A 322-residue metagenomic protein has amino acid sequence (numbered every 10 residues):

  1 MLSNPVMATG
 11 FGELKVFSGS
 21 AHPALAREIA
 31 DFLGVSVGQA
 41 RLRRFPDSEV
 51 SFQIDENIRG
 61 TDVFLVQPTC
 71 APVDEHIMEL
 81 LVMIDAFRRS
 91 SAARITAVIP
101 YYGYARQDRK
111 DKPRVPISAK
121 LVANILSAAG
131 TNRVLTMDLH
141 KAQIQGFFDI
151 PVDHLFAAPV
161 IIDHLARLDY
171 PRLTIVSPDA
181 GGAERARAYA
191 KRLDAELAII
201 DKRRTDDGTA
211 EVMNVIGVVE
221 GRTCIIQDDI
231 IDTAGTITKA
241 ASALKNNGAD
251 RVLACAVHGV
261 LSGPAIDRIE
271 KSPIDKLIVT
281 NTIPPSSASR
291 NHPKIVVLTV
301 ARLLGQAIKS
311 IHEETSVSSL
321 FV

Functional and structural regions predicted by a protein language model:
M1-V322: PRPP-associated nucleotide enzymes
